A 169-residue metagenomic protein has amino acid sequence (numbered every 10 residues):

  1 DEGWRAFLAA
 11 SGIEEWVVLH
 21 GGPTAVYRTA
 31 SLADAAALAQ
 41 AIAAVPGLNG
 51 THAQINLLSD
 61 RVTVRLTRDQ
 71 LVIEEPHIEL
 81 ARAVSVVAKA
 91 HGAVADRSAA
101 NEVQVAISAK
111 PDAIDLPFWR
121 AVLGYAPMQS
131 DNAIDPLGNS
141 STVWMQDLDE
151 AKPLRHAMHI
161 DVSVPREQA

Functional and structural regions predicted by a protein language model:
D1, V72-S98, A109-S130, D135-A169: Glyoxalase I/VOC metalloenzyme domain signal
D1-I13, L19, P23-D69, E75-Q104: Charge-rich, low-complexity N-terminal segments
